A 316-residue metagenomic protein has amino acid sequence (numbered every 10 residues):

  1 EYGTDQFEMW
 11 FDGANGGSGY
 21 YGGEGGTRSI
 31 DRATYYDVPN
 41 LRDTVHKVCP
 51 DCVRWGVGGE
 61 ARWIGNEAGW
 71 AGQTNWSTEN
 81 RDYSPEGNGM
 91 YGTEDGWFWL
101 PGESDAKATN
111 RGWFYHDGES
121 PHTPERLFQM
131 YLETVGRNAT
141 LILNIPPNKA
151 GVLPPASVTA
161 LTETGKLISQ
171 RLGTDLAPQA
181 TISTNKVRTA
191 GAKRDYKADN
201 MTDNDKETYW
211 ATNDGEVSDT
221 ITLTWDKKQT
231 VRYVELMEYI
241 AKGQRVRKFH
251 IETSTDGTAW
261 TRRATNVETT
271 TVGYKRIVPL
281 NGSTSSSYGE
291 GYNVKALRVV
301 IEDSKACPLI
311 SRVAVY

Functional and structural regions predicted by a protein language model:
E1-T202, N213-G215, E235-E238, Q244 (+3 more regions): Mature catalytic domains of secreted/periplasmic carbohydrate-active enzymes
L167-R171, D203-Y316: Aromatic, loop-rich ligand-recognition surfaces of beta-strand-rich domains
